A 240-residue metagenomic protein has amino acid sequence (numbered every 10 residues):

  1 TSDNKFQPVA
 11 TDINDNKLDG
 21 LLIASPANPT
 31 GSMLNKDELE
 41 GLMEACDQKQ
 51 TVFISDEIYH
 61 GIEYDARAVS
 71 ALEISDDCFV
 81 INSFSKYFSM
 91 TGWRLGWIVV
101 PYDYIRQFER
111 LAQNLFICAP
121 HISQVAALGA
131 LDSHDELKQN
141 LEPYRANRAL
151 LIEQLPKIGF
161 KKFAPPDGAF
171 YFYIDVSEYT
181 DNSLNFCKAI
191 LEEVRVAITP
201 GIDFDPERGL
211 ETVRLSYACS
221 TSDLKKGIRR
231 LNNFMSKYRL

Functional and structural regions predicted by a protein language model:
S2-A66: Active-site phosphate-binding strand-loop segment of PLP-dependent enzymes
F53-S55, N82, I198-P200: Hydrophobic residues in well-ordered beta-strands that form the structural core
I74-Q107, I122, E211: Active-site PLP attachment segment
S75-D76, F84, V100-Y104, D132-H134 (+2 more regions): Short loop segments at secondary-structure junctions
F108-L115, A130-E153: Structural signature of PLP-dependent enzymes
L128, P143-L155, F163-V176: Conserved glycine-rich beta-strand-loop-beta hairpin in the small C-terminal domain of fold type I
A189-I198, F204-L240: PLP-dependent enzyme catalytic core of the Aspartate aminotransferase-like
